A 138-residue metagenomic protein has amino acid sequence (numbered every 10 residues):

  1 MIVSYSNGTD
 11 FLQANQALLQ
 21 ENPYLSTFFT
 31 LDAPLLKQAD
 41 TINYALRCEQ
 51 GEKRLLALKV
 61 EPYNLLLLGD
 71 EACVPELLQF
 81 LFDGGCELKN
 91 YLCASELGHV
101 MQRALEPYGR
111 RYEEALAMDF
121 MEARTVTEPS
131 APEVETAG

Functional and structural regions predicted by a protein language model:
M1-T27, A117-G138: Short amphipathic alpha-helix that is part of the acyltransferase structural core
V3-S4, P23, T30-G84: Conserved donor-binding loop and adjoining core beta-sheet/short helix segment in diverse acyl/aminoacyl transferases
F11, R47, K53-L55, N90 (+1 more regions): Generic hydrophobic/packing signal
F11-A14, Q38-D40, V100-A104: Short, solvent-exposed polar/charged micro-motifs at secondary-structure junctions
F28, L35, A104-E106: A generic "cationic amphipathic patch" detector
F29-T30, L92: Residue-level detector of alpha-helical recognition elements and their boundaries
E52, V60-P132: Acyl-donor-binding surface of acyltransferase catalytic domains
